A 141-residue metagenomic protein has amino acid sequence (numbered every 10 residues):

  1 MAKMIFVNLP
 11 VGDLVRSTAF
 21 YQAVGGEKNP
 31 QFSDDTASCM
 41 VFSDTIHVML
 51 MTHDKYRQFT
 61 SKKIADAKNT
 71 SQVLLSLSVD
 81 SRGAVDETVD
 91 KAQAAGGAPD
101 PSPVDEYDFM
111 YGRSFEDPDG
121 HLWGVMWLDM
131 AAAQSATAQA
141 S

Functional and structural regions predicted by a protein language model:
M1-A19, P30, Q72-L77, M126-S141: N-terminal beta-strand motif that seeds the catalytic metal site of vicinal oxygen chelate
M4-G12, M40-V41, K62-K91, Y111-E116: Vicinal oxygen chelate
N8-R57: Core segments of cupin and vicinal oxygen chelate
T18, D86, W123: Alpha-helical elements of the RecA-like P-loop NTPase motor core of helicases
A23, E27-F32, D66-A67, T88-A95 (+1 more regions): Charge-dense, helix-prone N-terminal extensions
C39, V89-S141: Vicinal oxygen chelate
S43-T45, H53-K55, V79-R82, P118 (+1 more regions): Short loop segments at secondary-structure junctions
Y56-K63, A133-S135: A short, acidic/glycine-rich surface segment
